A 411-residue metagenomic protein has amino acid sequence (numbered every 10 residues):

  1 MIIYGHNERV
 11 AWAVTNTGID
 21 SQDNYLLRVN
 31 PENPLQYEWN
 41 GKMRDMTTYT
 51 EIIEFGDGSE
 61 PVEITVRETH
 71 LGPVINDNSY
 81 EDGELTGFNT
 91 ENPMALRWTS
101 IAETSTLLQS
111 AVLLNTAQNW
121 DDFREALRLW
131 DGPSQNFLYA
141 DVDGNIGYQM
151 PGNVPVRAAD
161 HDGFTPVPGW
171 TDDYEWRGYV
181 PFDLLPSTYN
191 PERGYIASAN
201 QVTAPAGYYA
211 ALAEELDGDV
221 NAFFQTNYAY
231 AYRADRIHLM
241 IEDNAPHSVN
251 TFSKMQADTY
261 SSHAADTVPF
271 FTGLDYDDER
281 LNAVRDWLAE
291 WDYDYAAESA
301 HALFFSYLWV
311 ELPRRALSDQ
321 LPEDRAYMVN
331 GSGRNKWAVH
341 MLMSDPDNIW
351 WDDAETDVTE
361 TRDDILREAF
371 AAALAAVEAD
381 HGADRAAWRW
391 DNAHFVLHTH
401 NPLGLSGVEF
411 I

Functional and structural regions predicted by a protein language model:
M1-L281, E290, Y295, S406-E409: Mature extracytoplasmic enzyme cores
W130-G132, V142-I146, N153-V156, P168-T171 (+3 more regions): Acidic, low-complexity N-terminal propeptides/linkers enriched in Ser/Thr/Asp/Gly that mediate export, maturation
